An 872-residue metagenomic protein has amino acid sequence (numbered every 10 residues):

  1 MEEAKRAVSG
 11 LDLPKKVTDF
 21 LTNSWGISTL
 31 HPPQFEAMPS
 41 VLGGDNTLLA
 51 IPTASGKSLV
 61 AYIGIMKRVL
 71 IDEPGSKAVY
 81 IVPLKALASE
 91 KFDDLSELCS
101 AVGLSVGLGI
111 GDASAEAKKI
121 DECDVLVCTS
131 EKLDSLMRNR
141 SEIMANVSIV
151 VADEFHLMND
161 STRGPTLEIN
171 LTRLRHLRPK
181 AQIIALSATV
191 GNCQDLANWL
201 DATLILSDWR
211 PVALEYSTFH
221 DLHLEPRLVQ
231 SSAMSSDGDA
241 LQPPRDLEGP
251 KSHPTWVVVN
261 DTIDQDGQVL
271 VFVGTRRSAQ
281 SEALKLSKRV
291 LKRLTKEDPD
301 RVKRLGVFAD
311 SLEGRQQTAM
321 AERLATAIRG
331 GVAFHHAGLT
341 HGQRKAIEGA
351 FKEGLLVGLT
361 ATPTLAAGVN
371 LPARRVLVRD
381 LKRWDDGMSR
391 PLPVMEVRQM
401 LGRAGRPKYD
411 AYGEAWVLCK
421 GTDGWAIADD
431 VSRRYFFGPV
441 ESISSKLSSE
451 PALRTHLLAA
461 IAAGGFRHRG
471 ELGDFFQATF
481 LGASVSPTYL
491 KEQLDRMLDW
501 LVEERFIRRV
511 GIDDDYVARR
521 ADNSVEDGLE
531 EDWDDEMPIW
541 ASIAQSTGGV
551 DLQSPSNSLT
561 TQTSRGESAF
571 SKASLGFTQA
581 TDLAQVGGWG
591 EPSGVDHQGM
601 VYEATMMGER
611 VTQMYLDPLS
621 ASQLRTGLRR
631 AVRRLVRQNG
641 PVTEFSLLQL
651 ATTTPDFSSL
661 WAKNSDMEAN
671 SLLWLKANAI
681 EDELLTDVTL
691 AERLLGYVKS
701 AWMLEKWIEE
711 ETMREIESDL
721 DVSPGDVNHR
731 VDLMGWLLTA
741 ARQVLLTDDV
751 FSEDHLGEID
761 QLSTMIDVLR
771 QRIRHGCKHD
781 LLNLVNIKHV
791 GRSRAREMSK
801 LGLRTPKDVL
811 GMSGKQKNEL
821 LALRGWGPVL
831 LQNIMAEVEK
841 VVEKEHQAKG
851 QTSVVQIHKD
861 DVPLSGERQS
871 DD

Functional and structural regions predicted by a protein language model:
E2-A50: Conserved pre-motif I regulatory segment
K67-E90, L177-K180: Conserved SF1/SF2 helicase motif Ia
Y80, L98-G107, F272, R276-E353 (+2 more regions): Conserved C-terminal RecA-like helicase domain
G111-S148, K345-G349: Conserved helix/coil segment N-terminal to the catalytic DExD/H
E131-D134, R140-R178, I183: SF2 helicase catalytic motif II
T172, L186-K285, A333: Conserved interdomain linker/interface between the two RecA-like ATPase lobes of SF2 helicase motors
R375, K382-W384, R390-V431: Conserved segment of the helicase C-terminal RecA-like domain
D495-M497, E503, R508, A518-R520 (+1 more regions): C-terminal helical accessory/scaffold domains
